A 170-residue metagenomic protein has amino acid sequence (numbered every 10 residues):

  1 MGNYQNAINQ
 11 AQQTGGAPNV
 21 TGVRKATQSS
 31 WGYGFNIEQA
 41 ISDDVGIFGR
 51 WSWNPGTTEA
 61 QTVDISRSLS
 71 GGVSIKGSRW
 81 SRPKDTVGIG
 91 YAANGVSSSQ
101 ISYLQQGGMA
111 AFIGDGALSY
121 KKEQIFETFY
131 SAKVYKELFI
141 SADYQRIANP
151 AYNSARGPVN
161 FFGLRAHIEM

Functional and structural regions predicted by a protein language model:
M1-G2, N54-E59, V96-S98, I147-A151: Sequence/structural signature of outer-membrane beta-barrel proteins
M1-N36: Surface-exposed beta-loop-beta
R24-S29, A60-I65, A117-K122, S154-V159: Replace "Gram-negative outer membrane beta-barrel proteins" with "bacterial and organellar outer membrane beta-barrel
W31-F35, W51, R67-V73, Q124-T128 (+1 more regions): Hydrophobic, lipid-facing positions within transmembrane beta-strands of outer-membrane proteins
Q39, I75-G77, A132, I168-M170: Residue-level signature of outer-membrane beta-barrel architecture
D43-D44, G77-V87, V134-E137: Short loop/turn motifs that connect adjacent beta-strands in outer-membrane beta-barrel proteins
I47, W51-W53, G71, V87-A93 (+1 more regions): Transmembrane beta-barrel strands of outer-membrane/channel proteins
I89, P158-M170: Outer-membrane beta-barrel "beta-signal"
